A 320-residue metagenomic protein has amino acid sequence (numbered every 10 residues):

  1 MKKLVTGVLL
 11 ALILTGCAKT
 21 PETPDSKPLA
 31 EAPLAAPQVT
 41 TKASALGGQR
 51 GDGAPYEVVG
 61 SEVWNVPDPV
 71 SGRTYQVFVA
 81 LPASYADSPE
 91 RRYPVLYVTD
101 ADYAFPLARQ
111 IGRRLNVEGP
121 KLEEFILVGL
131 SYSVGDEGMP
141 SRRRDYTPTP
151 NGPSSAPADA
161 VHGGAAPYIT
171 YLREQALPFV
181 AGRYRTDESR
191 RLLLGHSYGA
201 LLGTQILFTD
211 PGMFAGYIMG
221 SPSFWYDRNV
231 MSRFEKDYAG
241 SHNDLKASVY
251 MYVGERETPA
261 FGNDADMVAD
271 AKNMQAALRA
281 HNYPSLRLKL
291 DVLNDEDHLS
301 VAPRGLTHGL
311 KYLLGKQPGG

Functional and structural regions predicted by a protein language model:
K2-G7: Sec-dependent signal peptide recognition, specifically the positively charged N-region followed immediately by
A11-L12: Repetitive helical segments and hydrophobic/amphipathic motifs
T15-G16: C-terminal motif of bacterial Sec signal peptides marking the signal peptidase cleavage site
P21-G320: Non-catalytic cap/lid and distal C-terminal segments of serine-dependent acyl enzymes
